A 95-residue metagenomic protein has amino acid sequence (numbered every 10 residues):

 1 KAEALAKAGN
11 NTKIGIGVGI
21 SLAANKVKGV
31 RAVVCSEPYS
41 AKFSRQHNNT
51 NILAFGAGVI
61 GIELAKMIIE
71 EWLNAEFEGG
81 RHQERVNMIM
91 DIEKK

Functional and structural regions predicted by a protein language model:
K1, N10-V27, A32: Glycine-rich phosphate-binding loop
K1-E3, S40-A41: Glycine-rich oxoanion-binding loops at beta->alpha junctions
K7: Short Gly/Ser/Thr- and charged-rich N-terminal loops/segments that act as flexible capping/hinge elements
P38-K95: C-terminal binding/interaction regions
